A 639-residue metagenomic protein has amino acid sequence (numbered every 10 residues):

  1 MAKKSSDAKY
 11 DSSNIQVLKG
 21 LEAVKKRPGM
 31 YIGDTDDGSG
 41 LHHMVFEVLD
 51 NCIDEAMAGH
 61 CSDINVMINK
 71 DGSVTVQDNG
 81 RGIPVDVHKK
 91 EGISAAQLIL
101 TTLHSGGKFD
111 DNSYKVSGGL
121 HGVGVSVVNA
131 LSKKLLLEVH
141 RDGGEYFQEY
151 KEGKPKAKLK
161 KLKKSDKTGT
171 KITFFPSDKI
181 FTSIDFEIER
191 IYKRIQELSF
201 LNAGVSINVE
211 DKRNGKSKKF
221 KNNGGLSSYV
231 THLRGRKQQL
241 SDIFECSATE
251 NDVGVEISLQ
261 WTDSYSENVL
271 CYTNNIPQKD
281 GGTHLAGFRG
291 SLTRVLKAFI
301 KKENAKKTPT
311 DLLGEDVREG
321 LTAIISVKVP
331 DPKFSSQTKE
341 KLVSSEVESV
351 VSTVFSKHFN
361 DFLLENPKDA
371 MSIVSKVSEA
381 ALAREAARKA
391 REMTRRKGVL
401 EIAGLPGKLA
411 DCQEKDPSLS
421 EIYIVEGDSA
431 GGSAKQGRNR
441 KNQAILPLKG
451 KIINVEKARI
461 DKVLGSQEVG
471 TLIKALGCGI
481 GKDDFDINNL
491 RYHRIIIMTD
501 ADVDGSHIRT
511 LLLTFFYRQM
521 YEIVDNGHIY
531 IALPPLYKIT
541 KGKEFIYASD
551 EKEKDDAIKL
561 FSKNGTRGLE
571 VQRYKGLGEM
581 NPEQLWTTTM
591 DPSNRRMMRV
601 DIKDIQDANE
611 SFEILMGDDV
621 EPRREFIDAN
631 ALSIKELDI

Functional and structural regions predicted by a protein language model:
M1-S13, L21, M44-F46, D54-A56 (+12 more regions): GHKL-family ATPase ATP-binding module
K26-V45: Conserved short strand/loop->alpha-helix "switch" segment adjacent to the catalytic nucleotide/phosphoryl-transfer site
Y31-T35, G107-G118: Glycine-rich ATP-lid/hinge loop adjacent to the conserved G-boxes
D37, D86-E91, H284, D461: Conserved, non-catalytic sequence blocks in retroelement Pol enzymes and Pol-derived host proteins
I83-G106: Short conserved segment of the HATPase_c
L382-I402, D416-E421, G432, Q436-R438 (+2 more regions): C-terminal interaction appendages of subunits in large macromolecular complexes
